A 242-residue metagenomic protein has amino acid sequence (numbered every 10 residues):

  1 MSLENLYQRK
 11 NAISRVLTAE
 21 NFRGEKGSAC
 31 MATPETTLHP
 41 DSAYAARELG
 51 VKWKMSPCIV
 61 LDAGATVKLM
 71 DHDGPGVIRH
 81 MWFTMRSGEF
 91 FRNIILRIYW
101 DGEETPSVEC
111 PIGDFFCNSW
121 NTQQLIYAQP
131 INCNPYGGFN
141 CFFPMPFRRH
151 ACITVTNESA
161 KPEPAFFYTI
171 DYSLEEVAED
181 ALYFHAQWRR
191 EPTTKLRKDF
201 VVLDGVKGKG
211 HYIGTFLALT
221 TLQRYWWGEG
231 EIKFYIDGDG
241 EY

Functional and structural regions predicted by a protein language model:
M1-Y242: Beta-strand-centric surfaces of beta-sandwich/beta-rich domains
